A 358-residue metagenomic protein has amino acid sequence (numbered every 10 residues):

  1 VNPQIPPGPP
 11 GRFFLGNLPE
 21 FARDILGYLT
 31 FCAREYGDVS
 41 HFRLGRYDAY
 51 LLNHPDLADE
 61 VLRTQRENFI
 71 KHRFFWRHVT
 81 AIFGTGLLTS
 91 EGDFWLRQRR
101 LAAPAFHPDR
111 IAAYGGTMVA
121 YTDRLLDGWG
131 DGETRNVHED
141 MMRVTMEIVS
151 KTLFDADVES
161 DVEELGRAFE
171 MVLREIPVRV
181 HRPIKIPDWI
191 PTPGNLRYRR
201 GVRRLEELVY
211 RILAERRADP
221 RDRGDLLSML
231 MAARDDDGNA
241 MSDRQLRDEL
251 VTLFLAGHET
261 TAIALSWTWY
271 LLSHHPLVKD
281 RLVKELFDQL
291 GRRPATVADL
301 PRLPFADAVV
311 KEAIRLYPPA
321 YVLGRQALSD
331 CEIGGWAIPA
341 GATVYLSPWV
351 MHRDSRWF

Functional and structural regions predicted by a protein language model:
N2-P3, D237-F254: Short, hydrophobic/aliphatic alpha-helical segments
P6-R34, S40, G45-D48, P55-E60 (+8 more regions): Cytochrome P450 catalytic-domain helical core, especially the substrate-recognition surface and oxygen-activation
D38, G45-A58, G84, R203-A218 (+5 more regions): Cytochrome P450 C-terminal heme-thiolate binding region
G128-R135, A156-S160, A214-G224, K279-D280 (+1 more regions): Surface-exposed helix-capping loop/turn segments at secondary-structure junctions
T145, T260-E285: Cytochrome P450 catalytic-core helices
K151-A156, E215, T268-H275: Active-site catalytic microenvironments for nucleophilic, acid-base chemistry
